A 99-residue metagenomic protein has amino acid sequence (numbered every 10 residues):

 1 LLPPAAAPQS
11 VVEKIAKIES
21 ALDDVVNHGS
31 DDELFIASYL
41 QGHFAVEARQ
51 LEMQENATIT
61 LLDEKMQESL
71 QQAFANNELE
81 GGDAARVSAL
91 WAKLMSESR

Functional and structural regions predicted by a protein language model:
L1-E33: Short terminal alpha-helical segments
A6-Q9, E13, F35, Y39 (+3 more regions): Alpha-helix boundary/N-cap detector
K17, Y39, K65, R86-K93: Charged, amphipathic alpha-helical oligomerization/scaffolding segments
D23, Q41-R49, Q67, Q71 (+2 more regions): Amphipathic alpha-helical core segments of compact helical bundles
H28-D63: Amphipathic alpha-helical interaction modules
I59-N76: Short, mixed-charge aromatic SLiMs
A73-R99: Amphipathic alpha-helical binding modules
